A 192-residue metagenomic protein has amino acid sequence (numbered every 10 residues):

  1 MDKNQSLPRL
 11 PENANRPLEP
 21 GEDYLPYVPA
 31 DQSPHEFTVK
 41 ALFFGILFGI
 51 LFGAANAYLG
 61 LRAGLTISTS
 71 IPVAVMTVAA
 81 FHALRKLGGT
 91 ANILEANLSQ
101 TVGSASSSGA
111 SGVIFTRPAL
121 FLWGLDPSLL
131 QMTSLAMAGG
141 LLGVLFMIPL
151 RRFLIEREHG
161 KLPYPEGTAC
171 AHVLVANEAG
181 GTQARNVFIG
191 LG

Functional and structural regions predicted by a protein language model:
M1-G192: Alpha-helical multipass membrane-protein architecture
